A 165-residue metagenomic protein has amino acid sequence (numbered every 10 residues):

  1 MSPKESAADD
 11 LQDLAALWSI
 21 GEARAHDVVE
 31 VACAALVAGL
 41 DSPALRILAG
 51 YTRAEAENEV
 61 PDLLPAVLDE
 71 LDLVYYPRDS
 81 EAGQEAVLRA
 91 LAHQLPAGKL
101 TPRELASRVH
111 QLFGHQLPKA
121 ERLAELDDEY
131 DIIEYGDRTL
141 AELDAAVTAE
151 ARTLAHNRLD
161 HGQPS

Functional and structural regions predicted by a protein language model:
M1-S165: Acidic, Ser/Pro/Thr-rich low-complexity regulatory regions and the short amphipathic helical interaction modules they
